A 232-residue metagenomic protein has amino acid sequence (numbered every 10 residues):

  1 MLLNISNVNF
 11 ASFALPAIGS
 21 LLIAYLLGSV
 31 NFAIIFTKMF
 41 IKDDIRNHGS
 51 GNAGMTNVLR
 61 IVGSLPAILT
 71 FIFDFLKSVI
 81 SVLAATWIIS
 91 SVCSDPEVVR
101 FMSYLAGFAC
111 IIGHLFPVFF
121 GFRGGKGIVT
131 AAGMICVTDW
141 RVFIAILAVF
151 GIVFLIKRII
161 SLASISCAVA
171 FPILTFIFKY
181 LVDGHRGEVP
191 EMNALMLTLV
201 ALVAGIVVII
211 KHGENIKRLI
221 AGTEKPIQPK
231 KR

Functional and structural regions predicted by a protein language model:
M1-L15: Short, strongly hydrophobic alpha-helical membrane anchors
A14, I18-L22, I68, R100-F108 (+4 more regions): Hydrophobic alpha-helical transmembrane segments
P16, P66-I72, L76-V118, T138-A145 (+2 more regions): Nucleotide and nucleotide-moiety/phosphate-recognizing core
I23-L27, I34, K38, L69 (+2 more regions): Transmembrane alpha-helix interface/packing and boundary motifs in multi-pass membrane proteins, characterized by
A24-L27, A109-H114, F150-F154, F171 (+2 more regions): Alpha-helical transmembrane segments of multi-pass membrane proteins
I34-P66, K217-R232: Cytosolic, membrane-interface loops and tails of multi-pass inner-membrane proteins
D44-G54, F119-A132, I159-A170: Short, non-helical or kinked segments that cap or interrupt transmembrane helices
L59-G63, A85-I89, A109, G127-I159 (+1 more regions): Interfacial segments of multi-pass membrane proteins
